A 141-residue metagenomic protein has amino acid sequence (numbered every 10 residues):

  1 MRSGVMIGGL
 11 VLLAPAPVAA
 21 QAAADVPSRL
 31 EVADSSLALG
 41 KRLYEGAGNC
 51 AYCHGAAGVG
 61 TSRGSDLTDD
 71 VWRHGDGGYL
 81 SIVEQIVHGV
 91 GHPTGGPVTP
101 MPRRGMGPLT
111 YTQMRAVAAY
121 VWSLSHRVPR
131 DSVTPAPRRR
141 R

Functional and structural regions predicted by a protein language model:
M1-S36, Q85, A118-R141: Post-cleavage N-terminal segment of exported redox proteins
A14, Y44-A47, R103: Processing junctions and N-termini across compartments
A23, L39, Y52, A57 (+1 more regions): Short glycine/threonine-rich turn/loop motifs
E31, R73-D76, P108-L109: Short, conserved sequence motifs enriched in acidic/basic residues, glycine, and aromatics that mark functional "hot
V32-A56, V83-E84: Sequence/structural segment immediately N-terminal to covalent heme-attachment motifs in c-type and related
T61-D70, H88-R115, V121-L124, P129-R141: Axial heme c-ligation environment in periplasmic c-type cytochrome domains
R63, G78-Q85: Activation loop
